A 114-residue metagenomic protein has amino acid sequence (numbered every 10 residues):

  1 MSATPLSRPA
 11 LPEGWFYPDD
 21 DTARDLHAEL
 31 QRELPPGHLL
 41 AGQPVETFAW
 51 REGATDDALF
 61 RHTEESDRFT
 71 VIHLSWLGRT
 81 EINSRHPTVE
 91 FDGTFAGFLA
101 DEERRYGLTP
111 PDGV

Functional and structural regions predicted by a protein language model:
M1-S2, V114: Classical N-terminal secretory signal peptides
S2, E33-H38, R51-T55, D92-F95: Intrinsic disorder and flexible coil segments
S2-P44: Negatively charged, low-complexity tracts enriched in Asp/Glu with abundant Ser/Thr
E13, E29, E33, E52 (+4 more regions): Glutamate identity and glutamate-enriched acidic tracts
W15, D19-T22, A54, R105 (+1 more regions): Generic ordered-secondary-structure signal
D25-R32, T47, G93, G97-R104: Charged/polar, solvent-exposed surface patches and flexible loops
L39-P87: Amphipathic protein-protein interaction modules
R68-G113: Helix-rich interaction surfaces within compact, conserved domain-sized segments that mediate assembly or partner
